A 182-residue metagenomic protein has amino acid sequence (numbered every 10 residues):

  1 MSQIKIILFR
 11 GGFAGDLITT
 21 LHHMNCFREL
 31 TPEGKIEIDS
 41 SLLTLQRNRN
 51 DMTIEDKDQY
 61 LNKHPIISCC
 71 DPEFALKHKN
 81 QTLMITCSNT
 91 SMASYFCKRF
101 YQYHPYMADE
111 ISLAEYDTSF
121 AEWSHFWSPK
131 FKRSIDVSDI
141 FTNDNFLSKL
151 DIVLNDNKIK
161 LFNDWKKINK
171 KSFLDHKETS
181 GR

Functional and structural regions predicted by a protein language model:
M1-H64: PAPS-dependent sulfotransferase catalytic core
I54-Q59, K63-T179: PAPS-dependent sulfotransferase catalytic domain
